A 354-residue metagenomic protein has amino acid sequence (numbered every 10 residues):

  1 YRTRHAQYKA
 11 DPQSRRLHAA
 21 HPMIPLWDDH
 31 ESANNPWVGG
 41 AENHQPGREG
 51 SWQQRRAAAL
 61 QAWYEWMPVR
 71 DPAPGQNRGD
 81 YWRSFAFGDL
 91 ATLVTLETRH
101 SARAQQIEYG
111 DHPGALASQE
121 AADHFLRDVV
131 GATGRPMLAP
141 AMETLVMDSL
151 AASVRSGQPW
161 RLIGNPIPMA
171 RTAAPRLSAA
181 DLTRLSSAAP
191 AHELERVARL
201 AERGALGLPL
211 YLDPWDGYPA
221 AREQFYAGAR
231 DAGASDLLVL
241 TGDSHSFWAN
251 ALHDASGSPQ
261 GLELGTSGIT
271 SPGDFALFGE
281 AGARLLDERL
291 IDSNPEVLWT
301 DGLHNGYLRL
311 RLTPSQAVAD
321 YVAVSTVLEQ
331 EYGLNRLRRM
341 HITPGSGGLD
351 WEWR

Functional and structural regions predicted by a protein language model:
Y1-R354: Metal-dependent phosphoester/phosphodiester hydrolase catalytic core
